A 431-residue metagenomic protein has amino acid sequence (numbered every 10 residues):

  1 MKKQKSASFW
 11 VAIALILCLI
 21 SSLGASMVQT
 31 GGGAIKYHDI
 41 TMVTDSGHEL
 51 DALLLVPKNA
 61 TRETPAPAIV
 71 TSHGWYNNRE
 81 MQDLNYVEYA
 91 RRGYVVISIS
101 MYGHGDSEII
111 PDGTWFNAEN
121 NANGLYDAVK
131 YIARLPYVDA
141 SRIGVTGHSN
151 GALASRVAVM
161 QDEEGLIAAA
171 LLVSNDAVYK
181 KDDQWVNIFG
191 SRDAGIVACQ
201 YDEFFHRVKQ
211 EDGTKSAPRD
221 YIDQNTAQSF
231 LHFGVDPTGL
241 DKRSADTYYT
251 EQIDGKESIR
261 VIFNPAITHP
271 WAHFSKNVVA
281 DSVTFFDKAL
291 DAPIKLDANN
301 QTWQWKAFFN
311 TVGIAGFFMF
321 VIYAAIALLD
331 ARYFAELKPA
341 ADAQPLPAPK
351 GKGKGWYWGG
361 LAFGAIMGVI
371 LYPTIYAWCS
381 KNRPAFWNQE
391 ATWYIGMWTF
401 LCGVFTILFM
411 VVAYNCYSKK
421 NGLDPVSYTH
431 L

Functional and structural regions predicted by a protein language model:
Q4-V43, L53: An N-terminal hydrophobic leader/cap segment in hydrolases
Y37-T302: Soluble extramembrane regions of membrane proteins in the secretory/endomembrane system
I294-Q304, Y376-W393: Membrane-interface interhelical loops and short amphipathic "cap" helices that link adjacent transmembrane segments
K295-G316, L346-G351: Cytosolic-side membrane-insertion boundary helix
F309-A315, Q389-T406: Alpha-helical transmembrane segments of polytopic membrane proteins
M319-D330, F405-G422: Transmembrane alpha-helical segments in integral membrane proteins
M319-W358: Juxtamembrane interface at the cytosolic side of transmembrane helices
T429-H430: Conserved small/polar residues in nucleotide/adenosyl-binding loops
